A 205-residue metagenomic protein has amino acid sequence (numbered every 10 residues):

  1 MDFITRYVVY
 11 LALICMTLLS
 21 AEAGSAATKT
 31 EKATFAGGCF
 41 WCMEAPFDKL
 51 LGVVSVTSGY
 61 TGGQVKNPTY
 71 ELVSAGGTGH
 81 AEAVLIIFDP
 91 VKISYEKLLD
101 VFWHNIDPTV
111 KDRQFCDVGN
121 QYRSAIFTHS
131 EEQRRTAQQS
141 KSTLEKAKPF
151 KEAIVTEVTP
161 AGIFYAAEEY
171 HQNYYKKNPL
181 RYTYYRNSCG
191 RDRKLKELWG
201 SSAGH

Functional and structural regions predicted by a protein language model:
D2-T5, L19-H205: Flexible coil/turn and secondary-structure edge motifs
T5-L13: Sec-dependent signal peptide recognition, specifically the positively charged N-region followed immediately by
A12-S20: Residue-level signal for alpha-helical transmembrane segments in multi-pass membrane proteins
